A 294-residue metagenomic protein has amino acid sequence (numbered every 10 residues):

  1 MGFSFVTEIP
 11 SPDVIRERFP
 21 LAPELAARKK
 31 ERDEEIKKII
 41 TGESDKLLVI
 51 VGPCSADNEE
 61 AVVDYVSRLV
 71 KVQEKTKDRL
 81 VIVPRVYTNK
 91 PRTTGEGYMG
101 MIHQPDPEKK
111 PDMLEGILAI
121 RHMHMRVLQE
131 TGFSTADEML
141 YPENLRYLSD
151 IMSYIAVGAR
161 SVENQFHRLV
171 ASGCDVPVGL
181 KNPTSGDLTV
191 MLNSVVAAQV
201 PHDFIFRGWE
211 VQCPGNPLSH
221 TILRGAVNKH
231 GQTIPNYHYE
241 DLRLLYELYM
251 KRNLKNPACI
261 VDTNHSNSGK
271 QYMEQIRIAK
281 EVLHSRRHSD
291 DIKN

Functional and structural regions predicted by a protein language model:
M1-E43: N- or domain-start disorder-to-order transition segments that initiate the globular core
K37-D45, K251-N256: Glycine-rich phosphate/diphosphate-binding loops that line cofactor/substrate pockets in enzymes
G52, V261: Conserved, mostly hydrophobic/aromatic
P53-E60: Short, glycine-rich nucleotide/cofactor-binding loops
V66, R79-L244, H265-E281: Active-site-facing alpha/beta catalytic cores
E74-D78, R252-L254, H288-D291: Short helix-capping segments at alpha-helix termini
Q275-N294: C-terminal hydrophobic structural anchor segments that stabilize assembly/packing rather than catalytic chemistry
